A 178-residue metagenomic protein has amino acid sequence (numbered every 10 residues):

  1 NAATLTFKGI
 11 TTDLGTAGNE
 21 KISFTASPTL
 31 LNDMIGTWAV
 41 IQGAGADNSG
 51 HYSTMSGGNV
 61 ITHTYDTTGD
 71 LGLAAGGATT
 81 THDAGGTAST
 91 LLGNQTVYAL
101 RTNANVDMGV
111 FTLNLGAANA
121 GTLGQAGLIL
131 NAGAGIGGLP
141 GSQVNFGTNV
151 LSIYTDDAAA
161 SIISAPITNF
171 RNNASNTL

Functional and structural regions predicted by a protein language model:
N1-L178: Extracellular, surface-exposed repeat architectures
